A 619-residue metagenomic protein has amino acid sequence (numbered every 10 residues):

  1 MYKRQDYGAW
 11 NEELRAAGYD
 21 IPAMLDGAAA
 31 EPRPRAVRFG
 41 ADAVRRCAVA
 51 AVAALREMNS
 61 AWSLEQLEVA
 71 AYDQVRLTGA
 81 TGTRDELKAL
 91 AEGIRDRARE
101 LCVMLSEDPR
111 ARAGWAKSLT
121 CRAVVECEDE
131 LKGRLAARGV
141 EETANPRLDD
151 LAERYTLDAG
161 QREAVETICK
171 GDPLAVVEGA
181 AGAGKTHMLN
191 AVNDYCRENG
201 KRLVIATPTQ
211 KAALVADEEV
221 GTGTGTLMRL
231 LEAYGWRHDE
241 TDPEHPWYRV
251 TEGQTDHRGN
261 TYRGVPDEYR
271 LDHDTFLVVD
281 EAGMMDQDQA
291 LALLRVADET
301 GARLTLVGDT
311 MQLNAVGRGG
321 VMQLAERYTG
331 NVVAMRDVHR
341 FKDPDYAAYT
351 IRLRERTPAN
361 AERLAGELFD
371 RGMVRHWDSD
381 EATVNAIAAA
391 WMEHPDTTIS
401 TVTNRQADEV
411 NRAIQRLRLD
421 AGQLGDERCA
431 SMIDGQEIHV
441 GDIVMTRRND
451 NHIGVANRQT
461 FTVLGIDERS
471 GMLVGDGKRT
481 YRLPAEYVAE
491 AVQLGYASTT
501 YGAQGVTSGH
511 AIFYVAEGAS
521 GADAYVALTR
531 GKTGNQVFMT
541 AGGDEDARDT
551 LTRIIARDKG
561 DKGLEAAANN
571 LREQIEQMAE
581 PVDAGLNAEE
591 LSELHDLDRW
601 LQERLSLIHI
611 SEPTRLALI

Functional and structural regions predicted by a protein language model:
Y2-Q5, L605-I619: Residue-level detector of conserved catalytic or cofactor/ligand-binding positions in enzyme active sites
R4-P34: Long, low-complexity, charged/polar intrinsically disordered regions in eukaryotic proteins
D42-S63, D73-Q74: Positively charged, polyanion-binding regions of nucleic-acid-associated proteins
W62-E65, L174-V177, R482-A485, A489-L607 (+1 more regions): C-terminal effector modules of nucleic-acid-centric enzymes and ribosome-associated factors
L67, A175-L368, V537: ASCE P-loop NTPase helicase motor core
V69, Q74-D108: Charge-enriched amphipathic alpha-helical scaffolds
C102-E166, R237, P246: Pre-P-loop entry segment of helicase/translocase ATPase cores
E130, R138-D150, E163-T167, D172 (+3 more regions): Conserved helicase motor core of P-loop NTPases
